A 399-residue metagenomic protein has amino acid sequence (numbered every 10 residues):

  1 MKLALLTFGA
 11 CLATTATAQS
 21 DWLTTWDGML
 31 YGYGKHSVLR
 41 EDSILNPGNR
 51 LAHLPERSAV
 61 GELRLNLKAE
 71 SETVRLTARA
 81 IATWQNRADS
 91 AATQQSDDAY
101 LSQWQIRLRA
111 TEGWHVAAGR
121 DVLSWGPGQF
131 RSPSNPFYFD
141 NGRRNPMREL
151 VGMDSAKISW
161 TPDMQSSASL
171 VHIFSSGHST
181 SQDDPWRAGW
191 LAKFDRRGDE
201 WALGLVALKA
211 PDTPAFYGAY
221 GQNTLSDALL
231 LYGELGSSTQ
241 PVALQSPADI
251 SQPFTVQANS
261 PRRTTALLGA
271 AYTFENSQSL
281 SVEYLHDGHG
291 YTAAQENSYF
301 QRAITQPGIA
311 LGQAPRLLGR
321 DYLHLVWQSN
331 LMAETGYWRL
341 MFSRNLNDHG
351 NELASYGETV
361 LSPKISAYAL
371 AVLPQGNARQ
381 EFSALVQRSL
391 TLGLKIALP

Functional and structural regions predicted by a protein language model:
A18-V116, G357, L370, L385 (+1 more regions): Beta-barrel outer-membrane channel/assembly domains of diderm bacteria
S20, T24, L65-S71, L108-R109 (+9 more regions): Residue-level signature of outer-membrane beta-barrel architecture
G28-H36, A78-W84, A118-R120, L170-F174 (+7 more regions): Transmembrane beta-barrel strands of outer-membrane/channel proteins
H53-G61, D97-S102, L150-D154, W186-W190 (+5 more regions): Residues that define the transmembrane beta-barrel architecture of outer-membrane proteins
L67-A168, I173, G376: Outer membrane beta-barrel
E72-T77, G113-V116, Q165-A168, G198-L205 (+4 more regions): Repeated loop/turn-to-beta-strand initiation elements of outer-membrane beta-barrel proteins
D97, G218, L230-E334, L340-F342 (+1 more regions): Extracellular/periplasmic loop regions
L323-W327, T359, L373, A384-P399: Outer-membrane beta-barrel "beta-signal"
